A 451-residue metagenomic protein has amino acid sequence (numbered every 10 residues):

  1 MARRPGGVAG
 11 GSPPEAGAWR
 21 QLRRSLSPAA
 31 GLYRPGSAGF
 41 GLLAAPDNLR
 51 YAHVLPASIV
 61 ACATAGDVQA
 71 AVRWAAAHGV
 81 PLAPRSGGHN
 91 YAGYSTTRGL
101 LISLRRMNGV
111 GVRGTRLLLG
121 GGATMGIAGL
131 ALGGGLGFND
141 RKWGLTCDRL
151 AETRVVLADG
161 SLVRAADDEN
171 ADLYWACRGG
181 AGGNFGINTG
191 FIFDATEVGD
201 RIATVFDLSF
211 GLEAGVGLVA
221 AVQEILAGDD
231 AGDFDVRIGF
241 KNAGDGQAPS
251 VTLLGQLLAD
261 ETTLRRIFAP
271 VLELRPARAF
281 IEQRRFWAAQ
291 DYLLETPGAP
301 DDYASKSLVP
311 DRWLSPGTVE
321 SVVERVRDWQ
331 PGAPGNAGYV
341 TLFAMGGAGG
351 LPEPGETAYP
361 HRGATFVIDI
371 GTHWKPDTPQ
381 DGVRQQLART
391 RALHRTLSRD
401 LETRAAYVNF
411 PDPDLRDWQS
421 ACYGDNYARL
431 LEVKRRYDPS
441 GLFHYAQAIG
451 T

Functional and structural regions predicted by a protein language model:
M1-T451: Soluble FAD-dependent oxygen oxidases
